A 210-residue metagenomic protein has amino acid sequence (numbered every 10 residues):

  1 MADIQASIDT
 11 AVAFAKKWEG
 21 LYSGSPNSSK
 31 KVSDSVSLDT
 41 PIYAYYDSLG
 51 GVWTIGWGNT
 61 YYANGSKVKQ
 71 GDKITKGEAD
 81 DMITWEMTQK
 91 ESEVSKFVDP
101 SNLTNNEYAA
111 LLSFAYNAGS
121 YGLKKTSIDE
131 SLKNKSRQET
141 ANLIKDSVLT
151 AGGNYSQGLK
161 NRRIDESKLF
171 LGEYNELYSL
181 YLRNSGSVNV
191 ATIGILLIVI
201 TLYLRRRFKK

Functional and structural regions predicted by a protein language model:
A2-A13, L21-G24, S35-I42, V68 (+4 more regions): Long, amphipathic alpha-helical surface segments
A6-D9, Y45-L49, L103-E107, N134: Extracellular/periplasmic catalytic domains that process cell-envelope and extracellular macromolecules
V12, V52, E107-Y108, L112 (+1 more regions): Short runs of predominantly hydrophobic/aromatic residues within well-ordered alpha helices that form helix-helix
A15, E107-A115, L143-K145: Short alpha-helical scaffolding segments that buttress acidic/His motifs in well-ordered protein cores
W18-E19, G56-T60, F114-Y116: Active-site-proximal beta-strand/loop segments in catalytic clefts of secreted hydrolases
S23-K30, V94-Y108, S127, L143: Surface-exposed patches in mature extracellular/periplasmic domains of secreted proteins
P41-G71: Substrate-binding/active-site groove segments that recognize and process beta-1,4-linked N-acetyl-hexosamine
R183-K209: Single-pass alpha-helical membrane anchors
